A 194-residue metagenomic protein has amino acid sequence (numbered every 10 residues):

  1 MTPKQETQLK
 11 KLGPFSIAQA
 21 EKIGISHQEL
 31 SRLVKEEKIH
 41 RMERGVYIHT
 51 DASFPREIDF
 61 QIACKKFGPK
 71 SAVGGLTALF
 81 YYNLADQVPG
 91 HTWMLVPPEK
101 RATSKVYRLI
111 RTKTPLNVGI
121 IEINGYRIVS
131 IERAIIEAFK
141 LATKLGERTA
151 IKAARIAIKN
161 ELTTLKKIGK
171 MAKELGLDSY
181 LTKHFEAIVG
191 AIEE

Functional and structural regions predicted by a protein language model:
P3-I25, E29, V34, M42-E194: Nucleic-acid-binding surface
E37: Glycine-centered, phosphate/nucleic-acid-interacting loop/turn motifs that mediate DNA/RNA or nucleotide
